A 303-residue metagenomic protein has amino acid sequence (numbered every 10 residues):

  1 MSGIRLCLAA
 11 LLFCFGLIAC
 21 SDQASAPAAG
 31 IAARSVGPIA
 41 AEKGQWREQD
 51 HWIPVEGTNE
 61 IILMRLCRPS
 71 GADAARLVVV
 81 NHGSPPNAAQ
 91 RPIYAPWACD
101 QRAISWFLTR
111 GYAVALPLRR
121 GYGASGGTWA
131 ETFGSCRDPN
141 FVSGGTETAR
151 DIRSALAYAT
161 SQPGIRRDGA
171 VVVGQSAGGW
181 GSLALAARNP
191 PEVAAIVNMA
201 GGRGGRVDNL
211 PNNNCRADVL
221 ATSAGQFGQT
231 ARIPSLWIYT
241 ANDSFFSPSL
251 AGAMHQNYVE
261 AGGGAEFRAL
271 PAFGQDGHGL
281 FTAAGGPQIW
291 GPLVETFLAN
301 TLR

Functional and structural regions predicted by a protein language model:
S21-Q23: Bacterial signal peptide processing site
G30-D73: N-terminal cap/lid segment of alpha/beta-hydrolase-fold proteins
D73-A75, S84-G126, S247: Short substrate-entry loop that stabilizes the transition state in hydrolases
G134-P163: Alpha/beta-hydrolase active-site loop
G164-S176: Alpha/beta-hydrolase fold nucleophile elbow
G174-A184: Glycine-rich nucleophile elbow surrounding the catalytic serine of serine-hydrolase chemistry
A195, G201-A261, E266: The feature captures the conserved acid-bearing segment of alpha/beta-hydrolase catalytic domains
A261-R303: C-terminal catalytic histidine-bearing segment of alpha/beta-hydrolase fold enzymes
